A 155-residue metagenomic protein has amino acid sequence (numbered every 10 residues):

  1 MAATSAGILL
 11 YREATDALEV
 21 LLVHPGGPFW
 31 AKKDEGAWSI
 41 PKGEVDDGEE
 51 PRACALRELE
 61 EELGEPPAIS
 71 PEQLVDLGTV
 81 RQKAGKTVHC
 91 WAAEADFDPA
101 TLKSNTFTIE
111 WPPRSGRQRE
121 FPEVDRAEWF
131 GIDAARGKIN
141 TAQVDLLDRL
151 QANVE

Functional and structural regions predicted by a protein language model:
M1-I40, W91: N-terminal strand-loop-strand
A14-A17, G27-W30, D46-D47, A84-G85 (+1 more regions): Short, charged/polar surface micro-motifs in flexible loops or helix N-caps
K32, G48, K138: Residues that scaffold the ATP/ADP-binding catalytic core of kinase and kinase-like folds
I40-V75, G131: The catalytic Nudix box helix
T79-G116, E128, L150: Active-site-adjacent beta-strand/loop module that shapes the phosphate/pyrophosphate-binding cleft
R117-D133: Alpha-helix-centered segments that form part of catalytic cores
E128, I132-E155: Charged phosphate-binding loop/patch that engages nucleotide di/tri-phosphates or the phosphate backbone of nucleic
